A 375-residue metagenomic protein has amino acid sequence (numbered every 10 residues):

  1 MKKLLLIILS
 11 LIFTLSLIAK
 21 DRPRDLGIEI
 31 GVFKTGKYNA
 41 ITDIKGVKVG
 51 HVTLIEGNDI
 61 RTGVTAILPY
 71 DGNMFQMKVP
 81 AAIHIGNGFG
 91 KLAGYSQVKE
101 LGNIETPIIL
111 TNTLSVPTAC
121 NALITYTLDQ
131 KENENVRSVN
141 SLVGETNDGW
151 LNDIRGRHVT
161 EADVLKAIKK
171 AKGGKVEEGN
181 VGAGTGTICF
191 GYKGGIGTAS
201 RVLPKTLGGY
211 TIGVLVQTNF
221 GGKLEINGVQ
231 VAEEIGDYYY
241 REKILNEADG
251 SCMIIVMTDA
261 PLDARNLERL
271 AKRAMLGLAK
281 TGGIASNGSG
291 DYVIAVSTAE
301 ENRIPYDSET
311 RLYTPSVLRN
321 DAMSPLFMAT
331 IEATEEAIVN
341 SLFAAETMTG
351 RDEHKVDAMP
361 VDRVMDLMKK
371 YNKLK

Functional and structural regions predicted by a protein language model:
M1-K20: Bacterial Sec-dependent N-terminal signal peptides
K20-K375: Alpha/propeptide regions of enzymes that mature by internal proteolysis
